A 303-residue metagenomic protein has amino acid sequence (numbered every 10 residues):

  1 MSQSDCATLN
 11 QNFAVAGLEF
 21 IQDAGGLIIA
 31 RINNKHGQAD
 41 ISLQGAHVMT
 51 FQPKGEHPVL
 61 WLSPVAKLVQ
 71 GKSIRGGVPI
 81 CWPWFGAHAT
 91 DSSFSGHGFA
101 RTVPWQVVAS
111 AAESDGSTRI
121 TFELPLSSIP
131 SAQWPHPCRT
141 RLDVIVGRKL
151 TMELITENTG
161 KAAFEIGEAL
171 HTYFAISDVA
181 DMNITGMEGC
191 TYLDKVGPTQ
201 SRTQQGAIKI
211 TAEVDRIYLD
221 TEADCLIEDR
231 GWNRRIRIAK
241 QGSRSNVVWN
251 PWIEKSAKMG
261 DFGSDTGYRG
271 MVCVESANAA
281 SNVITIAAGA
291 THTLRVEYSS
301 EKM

Functional and structural regions predicted by a protein language model:
S2-K35, Q44, F122, S127-P130 (+1 more regions): Beta-strand-rich recognition/accessory modules
E19-Q22, F94-V146: Extended, loop-rich substrate-binding clefts of extracytoplasmic carbohydrate-active enzymes
K35-S93: Acidic-aromatic substrate-binding/catalytic surfaces of carbohydrate-active enzymes
I41, L154-G160, S300: Asparagine-centered strand-capping/turn motif at beta-strand->loop junctions
V69, R141-D143, S281-I286: Beta-strand-rich interaction surfaces with strong enrichment in secreted/lumenal proteins
K72-G98, T185-T191, P198, E222-C225: Beta-strand/loop-rich accessory regions of lumenal/periplasmic or secreted enzymes, predominantly carbohydrate-active
T140, L150-M152, H292: Hydrophobic core residues within well-ordered beta-strands of beta-rich domains
A163-E165, A169, Y173-V247: Active-site/ligand-binding surface loops and adjacent short beta/alpha elements that line catalytic pockets across
